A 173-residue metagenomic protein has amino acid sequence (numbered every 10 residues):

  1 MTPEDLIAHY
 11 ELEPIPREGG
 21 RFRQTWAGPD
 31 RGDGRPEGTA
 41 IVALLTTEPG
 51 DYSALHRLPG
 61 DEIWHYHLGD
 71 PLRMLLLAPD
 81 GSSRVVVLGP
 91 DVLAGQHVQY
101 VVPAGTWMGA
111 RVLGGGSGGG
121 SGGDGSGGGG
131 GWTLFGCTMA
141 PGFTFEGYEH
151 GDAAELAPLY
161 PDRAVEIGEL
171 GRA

Functional and structural regions predicted by a protein language model:
M1-Y100, G109-A110, G115-G118, G128-G130 (+2 more regions): Non-catalytic, conserved peripheral segments adjacent to functional cores
A104-T106: Extracellular beta-helix/beta-solenoid repeat scaffolds
G136-T138: Catalytic Cys-His active-site segments of thiol-dependent hydrolases/isopeptidases
